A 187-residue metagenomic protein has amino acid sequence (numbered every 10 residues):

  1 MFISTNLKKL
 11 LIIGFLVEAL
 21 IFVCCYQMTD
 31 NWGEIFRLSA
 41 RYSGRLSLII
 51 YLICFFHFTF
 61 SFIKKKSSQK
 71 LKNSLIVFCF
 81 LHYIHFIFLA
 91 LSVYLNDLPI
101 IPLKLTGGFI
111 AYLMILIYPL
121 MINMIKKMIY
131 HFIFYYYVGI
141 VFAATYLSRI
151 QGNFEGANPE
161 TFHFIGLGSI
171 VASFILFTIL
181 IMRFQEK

Functional and structural regions predicted by a protein language model:
M1-K187: Membrane-embedded alpha-helical bundles that constitute the cytochrome b-like, heme-associated redox core of multi-pass
